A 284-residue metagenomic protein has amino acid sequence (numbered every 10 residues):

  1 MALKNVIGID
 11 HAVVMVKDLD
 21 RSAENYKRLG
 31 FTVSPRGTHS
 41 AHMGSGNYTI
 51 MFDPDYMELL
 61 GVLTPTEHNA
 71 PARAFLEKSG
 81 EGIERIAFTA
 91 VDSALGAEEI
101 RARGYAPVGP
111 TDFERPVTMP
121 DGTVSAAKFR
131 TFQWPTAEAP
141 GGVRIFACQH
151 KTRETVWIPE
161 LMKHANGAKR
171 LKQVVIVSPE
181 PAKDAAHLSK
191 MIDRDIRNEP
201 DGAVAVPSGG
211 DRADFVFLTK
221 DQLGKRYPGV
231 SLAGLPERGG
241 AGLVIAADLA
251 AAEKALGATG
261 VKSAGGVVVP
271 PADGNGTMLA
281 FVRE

Functional and structural regions predicted by a protein language model:
A2-I9, V14-S34, F52-F113, M119-E284: Glyoxalase I/VOC metalloenzyme domain signal
D20-R21, H39-A41: Short glycine/proline-centered loop/turn elements that form peptide/ligand docking sites
S40, E114-R115: Conserved beta-strand edge residues that scaffold enzyme active sites
H42-G44, G265: Short acidic/glycine-enriched loop/turn segments that link adjacent beta-strands
